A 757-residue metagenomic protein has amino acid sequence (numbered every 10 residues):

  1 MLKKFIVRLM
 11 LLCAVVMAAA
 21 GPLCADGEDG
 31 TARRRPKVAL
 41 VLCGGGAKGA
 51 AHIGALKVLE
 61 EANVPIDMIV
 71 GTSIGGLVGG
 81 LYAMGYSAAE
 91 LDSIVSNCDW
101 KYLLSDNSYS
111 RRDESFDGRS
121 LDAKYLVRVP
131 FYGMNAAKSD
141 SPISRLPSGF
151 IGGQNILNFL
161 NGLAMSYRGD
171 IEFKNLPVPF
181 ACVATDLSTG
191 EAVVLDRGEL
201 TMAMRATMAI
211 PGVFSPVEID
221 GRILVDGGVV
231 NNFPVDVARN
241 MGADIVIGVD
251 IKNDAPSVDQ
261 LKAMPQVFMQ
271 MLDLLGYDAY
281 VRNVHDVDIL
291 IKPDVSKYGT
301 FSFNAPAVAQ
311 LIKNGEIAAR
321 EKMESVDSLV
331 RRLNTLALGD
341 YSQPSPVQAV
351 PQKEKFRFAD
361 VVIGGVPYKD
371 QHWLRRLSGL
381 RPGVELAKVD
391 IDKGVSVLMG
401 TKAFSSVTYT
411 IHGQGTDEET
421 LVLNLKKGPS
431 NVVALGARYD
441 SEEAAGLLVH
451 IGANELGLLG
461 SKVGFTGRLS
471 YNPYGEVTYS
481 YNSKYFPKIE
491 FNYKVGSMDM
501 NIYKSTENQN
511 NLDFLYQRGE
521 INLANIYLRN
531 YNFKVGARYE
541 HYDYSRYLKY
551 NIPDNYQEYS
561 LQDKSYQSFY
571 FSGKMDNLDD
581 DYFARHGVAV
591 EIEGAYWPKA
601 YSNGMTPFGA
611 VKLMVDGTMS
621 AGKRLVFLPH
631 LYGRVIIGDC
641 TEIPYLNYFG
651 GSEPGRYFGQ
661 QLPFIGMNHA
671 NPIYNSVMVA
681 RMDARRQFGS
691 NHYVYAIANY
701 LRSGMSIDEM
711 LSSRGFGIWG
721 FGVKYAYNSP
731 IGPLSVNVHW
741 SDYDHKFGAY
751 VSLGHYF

Functional and structural regions predicted by a protein language model:
M1-M10: Bacterial N-terminal signal peptides that target proteins for export
L2, C24-T72, G80-S396, G400-G413 (+1 more regions): Patatin-like phospholipase
L9-A18: Bacterial N-terminal signal peptides
P256, D327-P346, R468, G587-V590 (+1 more regions): Acidic/histidine-enriched alpha-helical segments
V389, G394, S406-F571, M575-L578 (+4 more regions): Gram-negative/organellar outer-membrane beta-barrel architecture
V432-L435, F569-G689: C-terminal outer-membrane beta-barrel translocator/porin domains of Gram-negative envelope proteins and their
Y542-D543, L548-Y559, D563-Q567, G622-L628 (+4 more regions): Outer-membrane beta-barrel transmembrane domain signature
